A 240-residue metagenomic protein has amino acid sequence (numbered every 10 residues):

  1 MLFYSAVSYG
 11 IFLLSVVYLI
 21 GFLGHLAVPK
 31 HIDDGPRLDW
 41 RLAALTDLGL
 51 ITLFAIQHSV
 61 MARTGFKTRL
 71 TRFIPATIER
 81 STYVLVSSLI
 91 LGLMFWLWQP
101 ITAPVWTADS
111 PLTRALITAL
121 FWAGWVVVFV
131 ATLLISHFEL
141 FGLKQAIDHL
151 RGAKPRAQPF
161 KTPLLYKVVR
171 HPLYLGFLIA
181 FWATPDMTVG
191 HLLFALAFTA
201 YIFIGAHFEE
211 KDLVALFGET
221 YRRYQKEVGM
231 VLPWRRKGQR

Functional and structural regions predicted by a protein language model:
M1-Y18, A44-L48, T77-I90: Alpha-helical transmembrane segments of integral membrane proteins, especially early/N-terminal helices
L13-L14, Y18-G21, R41, L50 (+3 more regions): Hydrophobic transmembrane alpha-helices
D34-L42, R69-V86, R151-P155: Juxtamembrane helix-capping/reentrant segments at transmembrane boundaries
L38-T52, T113-T132: Alpha-helical transmembrane segments
I56-F73, A103: Membrane-helix interface/capping segments
V86-M94, W98, F121-G124, K167-A180: Core segments of transmembrane alpha-helices that mediate helix-helix packing or line hydrophobic substrate/ligand
L97-V105: Transmembrane alpha-helix boundary signature
L143-A157: Juxtamembrane inter-helical linkers in multi-pass membrane proteins
